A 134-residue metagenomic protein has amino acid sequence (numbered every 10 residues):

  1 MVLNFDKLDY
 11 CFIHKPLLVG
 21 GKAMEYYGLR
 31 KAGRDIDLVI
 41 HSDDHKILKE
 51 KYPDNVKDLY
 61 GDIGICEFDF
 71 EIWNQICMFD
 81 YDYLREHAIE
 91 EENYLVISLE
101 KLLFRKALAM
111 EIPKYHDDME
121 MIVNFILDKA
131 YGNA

Functional and structural regions predicted by a protein language model:
M1-A134: Compositionally biased terminal segments of proteins
